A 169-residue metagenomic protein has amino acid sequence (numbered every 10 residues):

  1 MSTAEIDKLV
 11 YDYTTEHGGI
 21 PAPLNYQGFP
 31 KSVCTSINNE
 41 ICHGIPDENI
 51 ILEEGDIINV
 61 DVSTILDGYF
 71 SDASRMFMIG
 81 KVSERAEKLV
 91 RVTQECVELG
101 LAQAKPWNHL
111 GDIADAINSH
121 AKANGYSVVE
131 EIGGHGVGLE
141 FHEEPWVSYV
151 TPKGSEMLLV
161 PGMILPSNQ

Functional and structural regions predicted by a protein language model:
M1-Q169: Active-site neighborhoods and metal-handling regions in enzymes and metal-associated proteins
